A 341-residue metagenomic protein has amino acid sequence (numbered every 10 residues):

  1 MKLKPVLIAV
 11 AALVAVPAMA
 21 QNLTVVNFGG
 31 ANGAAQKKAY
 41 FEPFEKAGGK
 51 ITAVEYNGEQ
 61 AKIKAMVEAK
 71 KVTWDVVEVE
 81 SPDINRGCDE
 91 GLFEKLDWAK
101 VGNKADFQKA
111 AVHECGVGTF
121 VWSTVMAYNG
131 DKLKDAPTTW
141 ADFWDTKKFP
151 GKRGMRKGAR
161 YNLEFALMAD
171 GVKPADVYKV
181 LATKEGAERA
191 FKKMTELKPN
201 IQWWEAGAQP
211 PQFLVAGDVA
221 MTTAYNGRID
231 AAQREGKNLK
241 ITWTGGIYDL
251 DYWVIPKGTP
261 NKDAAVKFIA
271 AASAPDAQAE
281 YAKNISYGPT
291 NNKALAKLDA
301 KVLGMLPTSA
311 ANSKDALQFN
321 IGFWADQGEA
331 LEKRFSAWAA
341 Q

Functional and structural regions predicted by a protein language model:
V14-A20: Sec/Tat signal peptide C-region and signal peptidase I cleavage site
Q21-G87: Early extracytoplasmic/lumenal segment of secretory-pathway proteins
G30-A35, T73-W74, V79-P211, V215: Extracytoplasmic ligand-binding site segments that recognize negatively charged/polar headgroups
I84-R86, M221-N238: A ligand-binding cleft/hinge motif common to bilobed small-molecule-binding domains
D106, W122-T124, A187-E196, Q233-T259 (+1 more regions): Periplasmic-binding protein-like
V125-K132, L167-A169, L250-A264, E280 (+1 more regions): A bilobed periplasmic-binding-protein/Venus flytrap-type ligand-binding module shared by bacterial periplasmic
Q212, N312-Q341: Conserved C-terminal helix/tail region of periplasmic/extracytoplasmic solute-binding proteins
P256-D315: Mature extracytoplasmic/periplasmic domains
